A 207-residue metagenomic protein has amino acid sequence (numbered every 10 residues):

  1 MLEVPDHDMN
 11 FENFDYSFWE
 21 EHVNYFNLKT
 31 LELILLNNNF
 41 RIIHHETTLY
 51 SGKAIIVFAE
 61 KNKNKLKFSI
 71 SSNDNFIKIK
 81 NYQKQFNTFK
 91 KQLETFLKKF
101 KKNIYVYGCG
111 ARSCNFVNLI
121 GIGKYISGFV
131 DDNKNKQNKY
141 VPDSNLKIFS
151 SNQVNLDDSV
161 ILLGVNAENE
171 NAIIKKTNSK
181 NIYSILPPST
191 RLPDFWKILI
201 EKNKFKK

Functional and structural regions predicted by a protein language model:
L2-N24, L28-E32: Short, glycine-/aromatic-enriched active-site segment of Class I SAM-dependent methyltransferases
L2-P5, H45, Y107: Generic beta-strand/beta-sheet core signal
D8, L35, H44-H45, E60: Long hydrophobic segments that form regular secondary structure
F14, W19, N24, H44 (+1 more regions): Extended interfacial segments that mediate partner engagement and assembly in macromolecular machines
N24, N38, K53-V57, K102: Structural beta-strand/beta-sheet cores of well-ordered domains, especially the beta-sheet scaffolds that support
I34-L35, T177: Hydrophobic C-terminal alpha-helix "anchor/cap" residues
F40-S51: Conserved S-adenosyl-L-methionine
I56-K207: Hydrophobic, well-ordered beta-alpha structural blocks that scaffold small-molecule cofactor pockets
